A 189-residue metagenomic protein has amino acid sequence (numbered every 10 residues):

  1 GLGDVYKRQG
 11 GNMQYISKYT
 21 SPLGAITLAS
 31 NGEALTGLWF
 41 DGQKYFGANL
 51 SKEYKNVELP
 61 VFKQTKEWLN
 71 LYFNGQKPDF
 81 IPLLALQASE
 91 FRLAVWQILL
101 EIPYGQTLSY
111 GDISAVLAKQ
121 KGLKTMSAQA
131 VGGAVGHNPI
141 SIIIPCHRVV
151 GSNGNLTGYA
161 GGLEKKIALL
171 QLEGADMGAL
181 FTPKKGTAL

Functional and structural regions predicted by a protein language model:
G1-Y6: Short, small-residue-biased leader/transition segments that mark boundaries at the very start of proteins
Q9, G32-E33, Q43, E173-A175: Short loop segments at secondary-structure junctions
Q9-G10, G186: Short hotspots in intrinsically disordered terminal tails
G10-T36: DNA-contacting interfaces and partner/effector-binding or oligomerization modules in DNA-centric proteins
Y15-A25, E67, Q76-L189: Nucleic acid-binding interface residues in structured DNA/RNA-binding domains, emphasizing the DNA-engaging scaffolds
S30-I81: Compact structured core domains
